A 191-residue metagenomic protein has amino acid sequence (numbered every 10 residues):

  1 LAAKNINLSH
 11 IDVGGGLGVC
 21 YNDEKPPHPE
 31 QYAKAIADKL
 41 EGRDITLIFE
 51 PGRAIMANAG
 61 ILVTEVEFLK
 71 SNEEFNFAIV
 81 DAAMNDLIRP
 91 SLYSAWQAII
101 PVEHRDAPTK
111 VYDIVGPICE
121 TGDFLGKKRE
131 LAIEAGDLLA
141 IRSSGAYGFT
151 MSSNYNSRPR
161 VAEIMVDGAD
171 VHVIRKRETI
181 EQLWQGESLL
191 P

Functional and structural regions predicted by a protein language model:
L1-K4, Y32-R43: Alpha-helix-loop-beta-strand connector modules within alpha/beta enzyme cores
A2-N5, E134-G136: Short, hydrophobic/aliphatic alpha-helical segments
A3-H10, T46-P51: Flexible, glycine/charged-enriched surface loops at secondary-structure junctions
I11-G18, P51-R53: Glycine-rich beta-strand-to-loop/alpha-helix junction loops that act as flexible
G18-E24: Catalytic palm subdomain of template-directed nucleic-acid polymerases, centered on the conserved carboxylate motif
H28: Conserved N-terminal phosphate-binding loop of PLP-dependent enzymes in the Aspartate aminotransferase
A35, D44-P191: Charged (often Lys/Glu-rich) extended helix/loop segments that serve as interaction or gating elements
